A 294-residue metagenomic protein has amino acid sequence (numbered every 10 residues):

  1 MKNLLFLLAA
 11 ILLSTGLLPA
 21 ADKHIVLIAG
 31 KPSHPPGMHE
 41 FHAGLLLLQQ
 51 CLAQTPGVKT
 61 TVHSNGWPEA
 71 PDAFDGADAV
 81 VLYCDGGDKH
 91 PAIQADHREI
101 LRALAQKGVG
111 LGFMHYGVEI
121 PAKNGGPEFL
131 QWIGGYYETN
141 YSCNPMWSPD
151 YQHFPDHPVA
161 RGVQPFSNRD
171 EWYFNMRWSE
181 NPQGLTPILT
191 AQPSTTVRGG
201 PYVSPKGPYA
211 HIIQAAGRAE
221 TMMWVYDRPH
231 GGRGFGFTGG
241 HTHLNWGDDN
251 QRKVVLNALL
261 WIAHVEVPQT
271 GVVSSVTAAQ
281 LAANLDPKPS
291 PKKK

Functional and structural regions predicted by a protein language model:
L5-G16: Bacterial N-terminal signal peptides
A21-K23, A29, L47, Q54 (+2 more regions): Extracellular ligand-binding/catalytic regions of CAZymes and related secreted enzymes and adhesion modules
V26-I28, S33-I120: Helical hinge/lid and interdomain linker segments adjacent to catalytic or ligand-binding clefts that mediate domain
H34-G37, Y116, N144-S148, Q164 (+2 more regions): Active-site rim elements
A53, E138-T139, C143-H230: Catalytic beta-strand/loop cores that center a nucleophilic Ser/Cys/Thr and support acyl-enzyme chemistry
G87-P165: A glycine-rich, often tryptophan-bearing local segment used as a flexible ligand/cofactor-contacting loop or short
F129-G135, R169, W178-G184, R252-V267: Oxidoreductase and adenylate-handling cofactor-binding alpha/beta cores
